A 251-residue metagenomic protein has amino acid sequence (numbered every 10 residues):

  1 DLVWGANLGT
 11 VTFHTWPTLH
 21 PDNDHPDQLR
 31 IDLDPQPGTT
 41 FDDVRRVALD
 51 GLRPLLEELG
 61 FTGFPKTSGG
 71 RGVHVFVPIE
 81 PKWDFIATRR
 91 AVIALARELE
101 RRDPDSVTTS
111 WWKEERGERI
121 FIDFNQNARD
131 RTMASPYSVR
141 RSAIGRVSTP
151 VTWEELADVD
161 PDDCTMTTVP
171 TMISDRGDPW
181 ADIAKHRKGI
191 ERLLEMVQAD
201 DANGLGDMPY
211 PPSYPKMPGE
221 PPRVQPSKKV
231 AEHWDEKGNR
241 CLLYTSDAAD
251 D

Functional and structural regions predicted by a protein language model:
L8-L29, P35-Q36, E58, I86 (+1 more regions): C-terminal accessory nucleic-acid interaction domains of nucleic acid-metabolism proteins
R30-A48, R53-P54, I144-G145: Long, contiguous binding/interaction regions
F41-R45, L49, G69, I86-R89 (+1 more regions): Conserved structured core elements
L52-T67: Active-site palm subdomain of RNA-directed nucleic acid polymerases
G63-G69, S110-E114: Short beta-strand
T67-V77: Short, conserved phosphate-binding/catalytic loop or strand-edge motifs used in phosphoryl-/nucleotidyl-transfer
F76-T88: Catalytic palm subdomain of template-directed nucleic-acid polymerases, centered on the conserved carboxylate motif
D247-D251: A short, hydrophobic C-terminal helix/tail in secreted or cell-surface proteins
